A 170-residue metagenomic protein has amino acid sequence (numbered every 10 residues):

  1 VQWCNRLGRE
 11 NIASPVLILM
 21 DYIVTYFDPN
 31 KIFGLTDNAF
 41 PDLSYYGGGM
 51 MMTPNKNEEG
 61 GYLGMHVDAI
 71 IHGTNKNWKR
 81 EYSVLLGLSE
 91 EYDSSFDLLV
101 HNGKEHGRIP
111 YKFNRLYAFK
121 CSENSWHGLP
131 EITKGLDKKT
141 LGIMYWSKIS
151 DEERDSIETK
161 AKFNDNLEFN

Functional and structural regions predicted by a protein language model:
V1-A118, E123-N170: Fe(II)/2-oxoglutarate oxygenase catalytic core
